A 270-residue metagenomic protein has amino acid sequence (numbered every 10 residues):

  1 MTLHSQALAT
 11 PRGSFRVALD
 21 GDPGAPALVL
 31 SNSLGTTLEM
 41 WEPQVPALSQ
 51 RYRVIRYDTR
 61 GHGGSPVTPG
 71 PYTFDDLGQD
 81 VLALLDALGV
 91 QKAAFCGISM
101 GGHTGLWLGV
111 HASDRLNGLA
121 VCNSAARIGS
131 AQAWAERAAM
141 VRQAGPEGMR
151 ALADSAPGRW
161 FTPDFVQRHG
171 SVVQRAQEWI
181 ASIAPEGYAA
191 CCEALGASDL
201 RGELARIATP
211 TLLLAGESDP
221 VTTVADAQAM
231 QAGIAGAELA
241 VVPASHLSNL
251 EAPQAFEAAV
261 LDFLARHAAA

Functional and structural regions predicted by a protein language model:
P11-V67: Conserved HGGG/HGGXW glycine-rich cap/lid loop of the alpha/beta-hydrolase fold
D76-A93: Conserved acidic catalytic loop of the alpha/beta-hydrolase fold
H103-H111, L116-E147: Flexible "cap/lid" loop of the alpha/beta hydrolase fold
G129-A133, P146-A205: Conserved alpha/beta-hydrolase catalytic His-Asp/Glu region
I207, L213-A215: Short beta-strand/loop motif that positions the catalytic acidic residue of the alpha/beta-hydrolase fold
E217-T222: Acidic catalytic loop of the alpha/beta-hydrolase fold
A227-L247: Catalytic histidine neighborhood in serine/cysteine hydrolases with alpha/beta-hydrolase-type architecture
S245-E257: Catalytic histidine-centered segment of alpha/beta-hydrolase-like enzymes
